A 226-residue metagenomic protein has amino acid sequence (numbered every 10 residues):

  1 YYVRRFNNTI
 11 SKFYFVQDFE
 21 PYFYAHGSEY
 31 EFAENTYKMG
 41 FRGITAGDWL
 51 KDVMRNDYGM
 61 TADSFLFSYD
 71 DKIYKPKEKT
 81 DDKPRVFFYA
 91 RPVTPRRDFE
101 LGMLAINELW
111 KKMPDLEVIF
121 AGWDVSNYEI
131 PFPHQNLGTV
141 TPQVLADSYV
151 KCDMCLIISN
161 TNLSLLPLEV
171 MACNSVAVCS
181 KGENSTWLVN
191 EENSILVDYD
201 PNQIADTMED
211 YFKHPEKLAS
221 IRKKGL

Functional and structural regions predicted by a protein language model:
P21-G27, D63-K83, D147: Acidic anion/phosphate-binding donor-loop and adjacent secondary structure in glycosyltransferase catalytic cores
H26-G43: Membrane-proximal helix-turn-helix segments that form the acceptor-binding/catalytic region of lipid-linked
N56-D57, Y69-P133, T139: Conserved catalytic-core segment of nucleotide-activated headgroup transferases in glycan assembly
D124, H134-Y149, N160-L163: Conserved active-site histidine-acidic residue motif and adjacent donor-binding/catalytic loop of glycosyltransferases
V150-N162, S175-V176: Acidic donor-binding loop of glycosyltransferase active sites
E169, K181-L196: Short acidic/histidine- and often glycine-rich active-site loop of Leloir-type glycosyltransferases that engages
E191-N202, D210-P215: Conserved acidic donor-binding segment of nucleotide-sugar-dependent glycosyltransferases
K217-L226: A short, well-ordered alpha-helix in the C-terminal region of glycosyltransferases
